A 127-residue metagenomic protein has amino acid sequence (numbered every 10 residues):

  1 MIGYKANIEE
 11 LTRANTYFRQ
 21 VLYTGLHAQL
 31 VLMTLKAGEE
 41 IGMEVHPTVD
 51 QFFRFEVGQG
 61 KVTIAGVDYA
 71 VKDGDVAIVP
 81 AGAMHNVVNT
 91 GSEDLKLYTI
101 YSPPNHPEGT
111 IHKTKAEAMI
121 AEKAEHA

Functional and structural regions predicted by a protein language model:
M1-H27, K113-A127: A short, N-terminal "cap"/entry segment at the start of jelly-roll beta-barrel domains of the cupin/DSBH fold
I8-M43, V49, I100: A short glycine-rich, His/Asp/Glu-containing loop-to-beta-strand
V49-G60: Glycine- and acidic-residue-biased ligand/ion/polar-headgroup-sensing regions
V67-A81: Short acidic-glycine-tyrosine-enriched beta hairpin
A81-P107: Ligand-binding loop in jelly-roll beta-barrel domains
E108-H112: Short, charged, solvent-exposed linker or helix-capping segments at domain edges/interfaces that act as flexible hinges
